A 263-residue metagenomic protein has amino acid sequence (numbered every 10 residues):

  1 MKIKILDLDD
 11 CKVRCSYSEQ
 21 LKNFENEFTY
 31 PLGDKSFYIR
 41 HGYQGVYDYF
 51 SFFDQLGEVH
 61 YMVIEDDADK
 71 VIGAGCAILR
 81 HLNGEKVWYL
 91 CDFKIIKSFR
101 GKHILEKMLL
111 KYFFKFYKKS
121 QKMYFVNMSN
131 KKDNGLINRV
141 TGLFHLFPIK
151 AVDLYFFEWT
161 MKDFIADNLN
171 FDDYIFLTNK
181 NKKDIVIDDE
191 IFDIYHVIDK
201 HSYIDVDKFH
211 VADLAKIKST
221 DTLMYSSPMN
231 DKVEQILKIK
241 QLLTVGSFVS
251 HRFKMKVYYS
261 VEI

Functional and structural regions predicted by a protein language model:
M1-Y49, G57, Y89, V152-D184: Short amphipathic alpha-helix that is part of the acyltransferase structural core
L6-K12, S16-Y17, F37-Q44, D48 (+9 more regions): Preference for well-ordered, secondary-structure-rich cores of eukaryotic proteins
V59-V63, D69-R80, Y89, V186-I187: Conserved beta-strand in the GNAT
I95, R100-K115, V206-K218: Conserved acetyl-CoA-binding loop-helix of GNAT-fold acetyltransferases
K118-Q121, K132, T141-I263: Intrinsically disordered, low-complexity, positively biased terminal segments
M123-M128: Conserved hydrophobic beta-strand within the GNAT/NAT acetyltransferase core sheet that lines the active-site cleft
S129-G135: Short, conserved secondary-structure transition motifs
